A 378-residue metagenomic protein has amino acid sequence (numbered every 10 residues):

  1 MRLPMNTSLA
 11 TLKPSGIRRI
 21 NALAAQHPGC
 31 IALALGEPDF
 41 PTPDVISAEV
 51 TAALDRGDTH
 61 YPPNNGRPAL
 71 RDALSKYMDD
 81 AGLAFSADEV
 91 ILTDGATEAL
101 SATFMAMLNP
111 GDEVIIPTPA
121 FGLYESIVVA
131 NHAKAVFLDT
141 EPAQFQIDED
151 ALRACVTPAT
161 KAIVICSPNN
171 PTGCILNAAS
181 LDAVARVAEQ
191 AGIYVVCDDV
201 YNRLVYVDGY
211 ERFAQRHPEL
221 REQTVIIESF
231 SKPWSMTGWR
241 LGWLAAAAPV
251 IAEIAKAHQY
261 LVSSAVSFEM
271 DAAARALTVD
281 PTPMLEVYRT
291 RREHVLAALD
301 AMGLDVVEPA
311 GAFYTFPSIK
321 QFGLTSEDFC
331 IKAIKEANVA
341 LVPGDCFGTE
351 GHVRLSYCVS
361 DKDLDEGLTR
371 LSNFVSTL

Functional and structural regions predicted by a protein language model:
R2-M5, A10-T11, L23-Q26, I31 (+3 more regions): PLP-dependent class I/II
G57-T59, A73-A81: Glycine-rich loop-to-alpha-helix module at the N-terminal edge of alpha/beta enzyme cores
H60-Y61, Y201: Intrinsically disordered, tyrosine-centered linear signaling motifs in cytosolic regions
N65-G66: Short beta-strand to alpha-helix junction loop
L70-R71, L100: Conserved helicase/translocase P-loop NTPase motor core
